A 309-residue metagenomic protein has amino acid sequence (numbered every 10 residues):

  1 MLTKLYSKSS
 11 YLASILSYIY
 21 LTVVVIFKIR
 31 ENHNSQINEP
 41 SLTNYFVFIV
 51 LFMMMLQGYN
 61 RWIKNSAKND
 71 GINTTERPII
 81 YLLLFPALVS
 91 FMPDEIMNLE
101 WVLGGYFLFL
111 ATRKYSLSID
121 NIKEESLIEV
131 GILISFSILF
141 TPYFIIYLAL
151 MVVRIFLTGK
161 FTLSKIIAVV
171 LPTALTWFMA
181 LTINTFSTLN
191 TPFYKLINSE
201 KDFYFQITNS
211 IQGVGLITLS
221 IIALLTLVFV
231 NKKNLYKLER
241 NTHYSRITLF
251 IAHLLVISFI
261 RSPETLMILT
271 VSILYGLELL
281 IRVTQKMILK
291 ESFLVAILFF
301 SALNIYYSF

Functional and structural regions predicted by a protein language model:
S7-V25, R77-P86, P172-T176, I247-H253 (+1 more regions): Alpha-helical transmembrane segments
I29-S41, T191-G213, A223-L227: Juxtamembrane membrane-water interface segments that cap and precede transmembrane helices
I63-A87: Transmembrane-helix signature of polytopic, membrane-embedded enzymes that assemble or transfer cell-envelope glycans
Y106, I146-T158, L269-G276: Hydrophobic transmembrane alpha-helices of multi-pass, membrane-embedded glycosylation machinery
L108-E125: Membrane-interface transmembrane helices that cradle and orient dolichyl/undecaprenyl
L127-F140, L254-I257: Membrane-interface alpha helices of multi-pass inner-membrane proteins
L163-I183: Hydrophobic alpha-helical membrane-interfacial segments at the cytosolic entry of transmembrane helices
F229-Q285: Membrane-water interface signatures at transmembrane helix termini and the short loops that connect adjacent helices
